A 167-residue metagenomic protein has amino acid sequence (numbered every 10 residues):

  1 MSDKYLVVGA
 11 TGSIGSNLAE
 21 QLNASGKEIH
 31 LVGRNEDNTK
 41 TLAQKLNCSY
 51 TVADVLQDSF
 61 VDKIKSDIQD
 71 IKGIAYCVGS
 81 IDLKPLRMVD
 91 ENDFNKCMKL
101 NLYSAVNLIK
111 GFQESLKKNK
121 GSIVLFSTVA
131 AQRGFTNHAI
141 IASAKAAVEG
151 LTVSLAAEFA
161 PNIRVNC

Functional and structural regions predicted by a protein language model:
T11, A19: N-terminal Rossmann NAD(P)H-binding glycine-rich loop of SDR-like oxidoreductase domains
K45-S59: Rossmann-fold cofactor-recognition segment
P85-L86, D90-K96: Substrate-binding pocket helix/loop in short-chain dehydrogenase/reductase
I109, A144: Active-site helix of classical SDR
E114, A157-P161: Alpha-helical segment proximal to the catalytic Tyr-Lys
T128: Residue(s) in the substrate-gating loop at a strand-loop-helix junction that position the organic substrate next
G134-A142, S154: Active-site loop-to-helix junction immediately N-terminal to the catalytic Tyr of the SDR YXXXK motif in Rossmann-fold
